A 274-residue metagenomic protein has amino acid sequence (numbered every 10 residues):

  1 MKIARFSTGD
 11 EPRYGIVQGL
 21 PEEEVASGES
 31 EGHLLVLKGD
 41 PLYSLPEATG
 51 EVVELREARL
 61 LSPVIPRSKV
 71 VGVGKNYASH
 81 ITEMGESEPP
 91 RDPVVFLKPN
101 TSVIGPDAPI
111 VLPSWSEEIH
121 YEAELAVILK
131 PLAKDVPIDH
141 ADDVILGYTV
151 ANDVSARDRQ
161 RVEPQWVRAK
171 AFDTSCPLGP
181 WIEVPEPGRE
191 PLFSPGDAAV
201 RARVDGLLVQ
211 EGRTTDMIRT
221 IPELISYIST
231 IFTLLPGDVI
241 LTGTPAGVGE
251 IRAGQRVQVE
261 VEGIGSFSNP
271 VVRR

Functional and structural regions predicted by a protein language model:
M1-R91, R189, R201, L207-L208 (+1 more regions): N-terminal non-catalytic cap/leader segment that marks the start of a structured domain
A4, L60-S62, E83-G85, I110-I119 (+4 more regions): A generic local secondary-structure boundary/capping motif
G32-V36, L97-I110, W115: A glycine-rich (often HGG/GG-containing) alpha/beta subdomain
V53, H80, R157-R274: Catalytic-pocket segment enriched in acidic/His residues
I65, G105, H120-E122, L235 (+1 more regions): Residue-level recognition of short, solvent-exposed, well-ordered loop/turn junctions that link secondary-structure
E88-P106, Y121, Q258-G263: Structural signature of FAD isoalloxazine-binding scaffolds in flavoprotein oxidoreductases
P106-A141, L146, A151-S155: Non-heme Fe(II) oxygenase catalytic core, chiefly the N-lobe of the double-stranded beta-helix
